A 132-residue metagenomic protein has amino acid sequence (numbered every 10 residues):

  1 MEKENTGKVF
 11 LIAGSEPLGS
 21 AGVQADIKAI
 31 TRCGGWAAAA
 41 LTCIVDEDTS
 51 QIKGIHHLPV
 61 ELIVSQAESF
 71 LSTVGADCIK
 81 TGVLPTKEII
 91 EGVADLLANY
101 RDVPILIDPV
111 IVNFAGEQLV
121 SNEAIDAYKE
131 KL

Functional and structural regions predicted by a protein language model:
M1-C78: Small-residue (G/A/S/T)-rich helix-start motifs and N-terminal tracts that mark the onset
T81, T86-L132: Conserved beta-alpha-beta core of the PfkB/ribokinase-like small-molecule kinase fold
